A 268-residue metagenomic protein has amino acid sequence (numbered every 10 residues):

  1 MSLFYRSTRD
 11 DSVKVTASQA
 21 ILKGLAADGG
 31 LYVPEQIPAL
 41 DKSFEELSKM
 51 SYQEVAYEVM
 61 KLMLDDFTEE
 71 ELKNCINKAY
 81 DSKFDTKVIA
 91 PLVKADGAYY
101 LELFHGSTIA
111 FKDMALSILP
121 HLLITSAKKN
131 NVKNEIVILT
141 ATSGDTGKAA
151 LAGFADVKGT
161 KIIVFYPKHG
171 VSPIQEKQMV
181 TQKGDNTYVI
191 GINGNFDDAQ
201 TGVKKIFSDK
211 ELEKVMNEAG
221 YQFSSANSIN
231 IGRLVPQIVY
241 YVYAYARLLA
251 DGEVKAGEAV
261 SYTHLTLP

Functional and structural regions predicted by a protein language model:
M1-D28: Charged, compositionally biased N-terminal leader segments and the immediate start of the first structured element
L31-I109, G184-E218: Small-residue-rich anion-binding loops in enzyme active sites
D96-G97, K133-I136, V157-I162, G184-T187 (+1 more regions): Short coil/turn connectors at secondary-structure junctions
Y99-A155: Well-ordered mid-protein domain cores that form the structural environment of catalytic cofactors
E102-I109, S225-I231, V260-Y262: A short glycine/serine-rich beta->alpha loop
V137-V180: Glycine-rich, mobile lid/loop segments that gate access to catalytic sites or pores
P167-E253: Small/polar-residue-rich loop-to-helix segments that shape phosphate-bearing ligand pockets
T263-P268: Conserved small/polar residues in nucleotide/adenosyl-binding loops
